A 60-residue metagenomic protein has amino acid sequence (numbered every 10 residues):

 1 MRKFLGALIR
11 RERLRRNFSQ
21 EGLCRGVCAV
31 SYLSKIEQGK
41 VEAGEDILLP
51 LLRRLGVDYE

Functional and structural regions predicted by a protein language model:
M1, R25-C28, A43, V57: Alpha-helical hairpin
M1-R15: A short, Lys/Arg-rich alpha-helix, primarily the initiator
L8, S19, G44-I47: Residues that mark the N-terminal boundary/hinge immediately upstream of a DNA-recognition element
R11, E21-G22, P50: Alpha-helical residues within helix-turn-helix
L14, C28, Q38-K40, R53: Residue-level detection of the helix-turn-helix DNA-binding "recognition helix"
R16-K35: Short alpha-helical DNA-recognition segment
Y32, V41-E42: A secondary-structure capping/hinge motif
G44-E60: DNA major-groove recognition helix of helix-turn-helix/homeodomain DNA-binding modules
